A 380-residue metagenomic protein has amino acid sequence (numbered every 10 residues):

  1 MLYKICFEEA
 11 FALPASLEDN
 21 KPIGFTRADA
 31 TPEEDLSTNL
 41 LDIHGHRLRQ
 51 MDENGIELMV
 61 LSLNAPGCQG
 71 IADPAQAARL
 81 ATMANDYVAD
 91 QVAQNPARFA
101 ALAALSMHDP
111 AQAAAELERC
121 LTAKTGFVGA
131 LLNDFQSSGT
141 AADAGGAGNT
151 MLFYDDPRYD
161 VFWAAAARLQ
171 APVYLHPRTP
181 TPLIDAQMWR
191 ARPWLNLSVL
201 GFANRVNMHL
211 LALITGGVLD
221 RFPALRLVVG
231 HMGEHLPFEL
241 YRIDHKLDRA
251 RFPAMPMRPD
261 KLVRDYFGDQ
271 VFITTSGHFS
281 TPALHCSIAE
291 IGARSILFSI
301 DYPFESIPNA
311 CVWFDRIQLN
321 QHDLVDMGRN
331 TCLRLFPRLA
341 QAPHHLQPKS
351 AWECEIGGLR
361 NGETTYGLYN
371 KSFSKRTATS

Functional and structural regions predicted by a protein language model:
L2-I5, F11-L58, D86-Q94, A115-R119 (+3 more regions): Mid-to-C-terminal alpha-helical segments outside catalytic/metal-binding sites
Y3, F7-L41, I71, A78 (+2 more regions): Active-site gating loops and adjacent loop-to-helix segments of metal-dependent hydrolytic enzymes
K4-E9, M59-L61, A100-A103, A130-L132 (+4 more regions): Hydrophobic faces of well-ordered beta-strands that scaffold small-molecule active sites in alpha/beta enzyme cores
A10-F11, F135-Q136, R178-T179, I214 (+2 more regions): Catalytic metal-binding/acid-base residues of hydrolase active sites
G55, K124-V128, L169-P172, A191-W194 (+3 more regions): Glycine-enriched alpha-helix->loop->beta-strand junction motifs that scaffold or abut catalytic
E57-L58, L63-H209: Active-site gating/metal-coordination segments in enzymes
P177, I214-G268: Aromatic-lined glycan-binding groove of carbohydrate-active enzymes
A203-R205, F222-A224, M255-I307: Active-site-adjacent C-terminal substructures of enzyme catalytic domains
